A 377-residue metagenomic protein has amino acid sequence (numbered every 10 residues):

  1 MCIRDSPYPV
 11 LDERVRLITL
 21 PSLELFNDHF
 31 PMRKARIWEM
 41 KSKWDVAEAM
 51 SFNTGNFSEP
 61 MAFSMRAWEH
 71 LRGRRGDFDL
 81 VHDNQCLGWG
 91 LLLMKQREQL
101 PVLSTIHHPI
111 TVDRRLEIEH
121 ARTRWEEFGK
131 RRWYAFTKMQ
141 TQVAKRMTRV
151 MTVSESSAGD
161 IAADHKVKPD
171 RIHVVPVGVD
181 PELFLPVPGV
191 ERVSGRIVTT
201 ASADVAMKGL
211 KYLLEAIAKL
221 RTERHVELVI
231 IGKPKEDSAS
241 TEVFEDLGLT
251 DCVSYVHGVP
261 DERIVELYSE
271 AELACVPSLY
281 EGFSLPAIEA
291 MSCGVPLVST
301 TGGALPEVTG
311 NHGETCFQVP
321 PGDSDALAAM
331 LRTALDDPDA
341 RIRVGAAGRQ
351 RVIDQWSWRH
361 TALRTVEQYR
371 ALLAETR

Functional and structural regions predicted by a protein language model:
S6-W68: A conserved catalytic-core segment of Leloir-type glycosyltransferases
F30-T54, Q96-T141: Acceptor-binding helix/loop patch of EC 2.4 sugar-transfer enzymes, predominantly nucleotide-sugar-dependent
S156, G178: Carbohydrate-associated surface elements
P188-I217, V229: Conserved donor-binding/catalytic core segment of Leloir-type glycosyltransferases
S240-E262: Nucleotide-activated donor-binding/catalytic signature segment of Leloir-type glycosyltransferases, i.e., the conserved
G258, E266-A271: Short alpha-helical donor nucleotide-sugar binding micro-motif in glycosyltransferases
L279: Aromatic "clamp/platform" in nucleotide-sugar-dependent glycosyltransferases that forms part of the donor/acceptor
N311-H312, C316-S324, T333-D339: Conserved acidic donor-binding segment of nucleotide-sugar-dependent glycosyltransferases
